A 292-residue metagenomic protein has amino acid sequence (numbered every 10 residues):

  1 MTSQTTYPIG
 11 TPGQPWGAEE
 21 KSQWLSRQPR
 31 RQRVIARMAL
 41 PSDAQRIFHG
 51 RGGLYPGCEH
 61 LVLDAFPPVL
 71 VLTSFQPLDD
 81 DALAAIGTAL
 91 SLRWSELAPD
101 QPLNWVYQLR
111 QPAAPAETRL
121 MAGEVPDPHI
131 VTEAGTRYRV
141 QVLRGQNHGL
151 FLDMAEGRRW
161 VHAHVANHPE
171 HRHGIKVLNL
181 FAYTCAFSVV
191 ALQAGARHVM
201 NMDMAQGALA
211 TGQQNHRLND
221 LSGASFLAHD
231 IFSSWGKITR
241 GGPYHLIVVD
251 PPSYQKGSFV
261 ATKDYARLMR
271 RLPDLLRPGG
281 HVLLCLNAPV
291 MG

Functional and structural regions predicted by a protein language model:
M1-P67: Non-catalytic accessory regions of SAM-dependent methyltransferases
P56-G57, V62-D64, L83-A155, R159: Non-catalytic substrate-recognition/targeting regions of SAM-dependent transferases
A89, K263-G292: C-terminal substrate-binding/active-site "lid" region of AdoMet-derived donor-dependent transferases
R172-Y183: Conserved class I S-adenosyl-L-methionine
T184-A196: Conserved SAM-binding loop of SAM-dependent methyltransferases across substrates and taxa, primarily the Class I
H198-D203: Conserved SAM-binding motif I beta-strand of class I
M204-V248: S-adenosyl-L-methionine
Q206-A208, A228, Y244-R271: Mobile active-site "lid"/loop adjacent to the S-adenosyl-L-methionine
